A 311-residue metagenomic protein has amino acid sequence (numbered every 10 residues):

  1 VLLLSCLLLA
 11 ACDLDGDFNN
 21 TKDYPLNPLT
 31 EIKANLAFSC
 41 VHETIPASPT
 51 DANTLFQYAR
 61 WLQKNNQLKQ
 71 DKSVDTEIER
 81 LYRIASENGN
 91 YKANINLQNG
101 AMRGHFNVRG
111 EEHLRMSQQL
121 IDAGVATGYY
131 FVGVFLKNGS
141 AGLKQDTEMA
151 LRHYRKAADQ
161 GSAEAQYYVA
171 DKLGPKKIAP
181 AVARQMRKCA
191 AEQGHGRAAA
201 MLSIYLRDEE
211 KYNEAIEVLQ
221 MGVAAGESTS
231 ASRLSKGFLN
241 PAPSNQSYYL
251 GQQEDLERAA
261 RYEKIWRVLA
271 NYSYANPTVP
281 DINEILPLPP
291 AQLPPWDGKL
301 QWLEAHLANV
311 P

Functional and structural regions predicted by a protein language model:
L8, C12-E77, N88: N-terminal leader/linker segments that initiate helical-solenoid repeat arrays
T44, I84-A85, S117-L120, K156-A157 (+3 more regions): Canonical positions in the second alpha-helix
S48-D51, L55, E87-K92, G104 (+8 more regions): Short helix-capping/linker turns of helical repeat alpha-solenoids
W61-N65, N96-R103, Y129-G139, Q166-P175 (+3 more regions): Hydrophobic face of amphipathic alpha-helices that form TPR/SEL1-like repeat modules and related alpha-solenoid
Q63, Q70, A85-S86, H105 (+6 more regions): Hydrophobic/aromatic side-chain positions at a characteristic register within alpha-helices of tetratricopeptide repeats
Q70-R80, H105-M116, G142-H153, P175-M186 (+2 more regions): Structural signature of tandem alpha-helical TPR/SEL1-like repeats, specifically the intra-repeat loop/turn
R80-N107: Short, charge-rich amphipathic alpha-helical segments embedded in non-transmembrane helical bundles/solenoids
P243-P311: Terminal, low-structured helical/coil segments at or just beyond the last alpha-helical repeat
